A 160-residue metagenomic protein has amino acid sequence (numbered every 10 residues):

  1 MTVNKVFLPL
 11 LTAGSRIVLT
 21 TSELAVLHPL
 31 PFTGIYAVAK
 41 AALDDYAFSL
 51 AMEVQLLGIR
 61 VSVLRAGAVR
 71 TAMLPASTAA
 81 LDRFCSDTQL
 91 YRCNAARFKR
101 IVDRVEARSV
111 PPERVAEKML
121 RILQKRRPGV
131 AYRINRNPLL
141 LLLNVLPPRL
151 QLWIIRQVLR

Functional and structural regions predicted by a protein language model:
M1-S15, A51-M52: Amphipathic alpha-helical dimer-interface segment in Rossmann-like NAD(P)H-dependent oxidoreductases
N4, A39-A42: Active-site helix of classical SDR
N4, A47, A116: Short-chain dehydrogenase/reductase
L10, L27-H28, S49-R60: Active-site-adjacent segment of SDR/Rossmann-fold oxidoreductases
R16-S22, S62-V63: Structural signature of the Rossmann-like NAD(P)-dependent dehydrogenase/reductase core
S22-A25, P31-I35: Conserved catalytic loop/helix region of short-chain dehydrogenase/reductase
Q55-V105: C-terminal beta-strand-loop-alpha-helix "lid" module of Rossmann-like NAD(P)-dependent dehydrogenases
V61, R100-P148: Core catalytic loop region at the nicotinamide-binding pocket of NAD(P)H-dependent oxidoreductases
